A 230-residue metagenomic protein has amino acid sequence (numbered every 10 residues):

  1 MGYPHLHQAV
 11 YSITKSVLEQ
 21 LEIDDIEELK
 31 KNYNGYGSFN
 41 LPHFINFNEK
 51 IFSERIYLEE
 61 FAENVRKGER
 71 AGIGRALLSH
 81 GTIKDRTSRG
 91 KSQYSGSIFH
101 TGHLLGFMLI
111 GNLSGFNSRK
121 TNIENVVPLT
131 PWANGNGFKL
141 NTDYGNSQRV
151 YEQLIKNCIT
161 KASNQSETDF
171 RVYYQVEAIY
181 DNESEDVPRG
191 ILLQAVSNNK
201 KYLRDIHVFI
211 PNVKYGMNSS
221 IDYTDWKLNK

Functional and structural regions predicted by a protein language model:
M1-S53: Long, non-catalytic terminal segments
E54-K230: Domain-level detector of nuclease and nuclease-like folds in predominantly extracellular/periplasmic contexts
